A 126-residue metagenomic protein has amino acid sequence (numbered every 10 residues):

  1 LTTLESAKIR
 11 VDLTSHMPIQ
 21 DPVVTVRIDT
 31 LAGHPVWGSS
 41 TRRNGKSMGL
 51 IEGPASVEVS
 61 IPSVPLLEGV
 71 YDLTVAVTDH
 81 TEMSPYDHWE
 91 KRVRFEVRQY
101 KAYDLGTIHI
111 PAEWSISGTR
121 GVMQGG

Functional and structural regions predicted by a protein language model:
L1-G126: Localized sequence-composition bias
